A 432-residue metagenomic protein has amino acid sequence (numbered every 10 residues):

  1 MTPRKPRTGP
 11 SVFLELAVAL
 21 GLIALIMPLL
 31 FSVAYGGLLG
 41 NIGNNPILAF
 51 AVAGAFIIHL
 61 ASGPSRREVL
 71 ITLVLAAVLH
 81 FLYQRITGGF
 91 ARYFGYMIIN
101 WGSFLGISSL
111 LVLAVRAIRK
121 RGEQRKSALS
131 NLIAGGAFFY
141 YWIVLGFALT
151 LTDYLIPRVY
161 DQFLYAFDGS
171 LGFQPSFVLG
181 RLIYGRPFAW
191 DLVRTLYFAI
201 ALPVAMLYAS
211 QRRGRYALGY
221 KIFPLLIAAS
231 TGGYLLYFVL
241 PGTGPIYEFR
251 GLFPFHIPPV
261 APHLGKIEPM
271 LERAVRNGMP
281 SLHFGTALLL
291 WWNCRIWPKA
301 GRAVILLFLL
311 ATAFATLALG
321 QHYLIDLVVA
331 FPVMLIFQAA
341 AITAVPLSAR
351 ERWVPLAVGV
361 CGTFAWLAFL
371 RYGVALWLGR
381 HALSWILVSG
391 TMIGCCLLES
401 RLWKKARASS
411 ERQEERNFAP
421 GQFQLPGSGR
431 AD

Functional and structural regions predicted by a protein language model:
T8-G21, L60-A77, K126-L132, G219-L226 (+3 more regions): Membrane-interfacial loop-to-transmembrane alpha-helix junctions, especially the N-terminal start
M27-L38, F81-Y93, A117-K120, W366-L378: Juxtamembrane "helix-exit" motif on the non-cytosolic side of transmembrane helices
I71-F104, L132-V204, R407-E414, A419-G421 (+1 more regions): N-terminal transmembrane-helix/juxtamembrane module of multi-pass inner/ER membrane proteins
L129-G136, V204-G242, E248, R302-L309: Interfacial segments of alpha-helical transmembrane regions
F147-Q162, S230-P254: Transmembrane alpha-helix/helix-exit interface in multi-pass inner-membrane proteins
F188-P203, R273-N293, L324, V328: Membrane-interface loop-to-helix entry segments
L207-Q211, F284-R302, P332-A344: Membrane-interfacial alpha-helical segments at the cytosolic side of multi-pass membrane proteins
L235-R302: Membrane-interfacial catalytic/cofactor-binding modules of polytopic membrane enzymes
